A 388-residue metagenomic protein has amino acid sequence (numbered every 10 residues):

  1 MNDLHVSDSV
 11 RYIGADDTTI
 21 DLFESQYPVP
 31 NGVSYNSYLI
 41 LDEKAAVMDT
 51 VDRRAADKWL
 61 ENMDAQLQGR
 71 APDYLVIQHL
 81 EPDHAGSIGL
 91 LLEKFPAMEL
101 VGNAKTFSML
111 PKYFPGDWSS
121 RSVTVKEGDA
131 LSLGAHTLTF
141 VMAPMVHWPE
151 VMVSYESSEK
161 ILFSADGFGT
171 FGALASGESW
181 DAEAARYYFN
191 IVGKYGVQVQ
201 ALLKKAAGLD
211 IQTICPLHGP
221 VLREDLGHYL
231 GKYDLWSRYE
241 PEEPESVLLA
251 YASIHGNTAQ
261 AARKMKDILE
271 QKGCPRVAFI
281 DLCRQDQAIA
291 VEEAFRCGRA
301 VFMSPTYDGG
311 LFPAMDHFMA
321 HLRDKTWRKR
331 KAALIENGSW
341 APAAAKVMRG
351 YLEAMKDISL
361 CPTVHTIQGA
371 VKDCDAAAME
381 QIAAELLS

Functional and structural regions predicted by a protein language model:
D3-D64, V153-E156, K160-S164, T258: Conserved beta-strand hairpin/beta-sheet module of binuclear metal-dependent hydrolase folds, prominently
L4-D8, G102-V151, Y195-L203: Metallo-beta-lactamase
E43, R54-V101: Active-site metal-binding motif and surrounding structural segment of the metallo-beta-lactamase
K44-A46, Y74, H136, K160-F163 (+4 more regions): Structural motif
M48-T50, P72-L80, L100-N103, L162-A165 (+1 more regions): Active-site neighborhood of phospho(di)ester-bond hydrolases with catalytic His/Asp-centered motifs
H147, V151, G167-K194, S237-E242: Active-site-proximal loop/helix segment associated with metal-binding centers of metalloenzymes
L174-I214, H218-V221, K264-I280, A290-S388: FMN-binding flavodoxin-like domain, especially the glycine-rich phosphate-binding loop
C215-E243, H317: Short N-terminal or domain-adjacent regulatory/targeting segments
